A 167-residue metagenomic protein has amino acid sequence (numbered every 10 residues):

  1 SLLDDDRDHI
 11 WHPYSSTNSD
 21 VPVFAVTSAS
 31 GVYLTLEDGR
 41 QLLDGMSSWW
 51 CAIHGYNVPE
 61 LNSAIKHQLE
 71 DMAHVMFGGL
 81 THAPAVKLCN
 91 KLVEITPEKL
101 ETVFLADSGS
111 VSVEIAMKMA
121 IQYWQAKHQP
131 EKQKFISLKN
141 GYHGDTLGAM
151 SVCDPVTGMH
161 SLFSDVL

Functional and structural regions predicted by a protein language model:
S1-D5, L69-F104: Cysteine/selenocysteine-centered motifs that mediate thiol-based redox chemistry or coordinate metal-sulfur cofactors
S1-S30, L80: Active-site-adjacent loop/helix segments that line or gate small-molecule/cofactor pockets in enzymes
A25-T35, W50-H67, G78-N90, S151: A structural motif shared across PLP-dependent enzymes of the aminotransferase-like
L42-L43: Generic structural signal for well-ordered beta-strand positions
M46-S47, F135: Short clusters of small/polar residues that mark proteolytic maturation junctions
W49-Y56, M76-L80, L100, F104-D107 (+1 more regions): Short coil/turn segments at secondary-structure boundaries
N90-L167: PLP-dependent aspartate aminotransferase-fold enzymes
